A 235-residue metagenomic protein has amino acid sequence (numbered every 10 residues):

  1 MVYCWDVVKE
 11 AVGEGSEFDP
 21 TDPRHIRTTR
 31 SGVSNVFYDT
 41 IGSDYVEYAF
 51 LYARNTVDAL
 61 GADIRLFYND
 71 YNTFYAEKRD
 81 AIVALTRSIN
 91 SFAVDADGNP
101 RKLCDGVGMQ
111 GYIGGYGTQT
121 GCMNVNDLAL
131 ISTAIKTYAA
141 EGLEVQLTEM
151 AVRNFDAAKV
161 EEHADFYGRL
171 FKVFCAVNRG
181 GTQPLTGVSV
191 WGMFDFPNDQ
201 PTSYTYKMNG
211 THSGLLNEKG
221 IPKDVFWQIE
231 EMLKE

Functional and structural regions predicted by a protein language model:
M1-C4, G106, G187: Residues at the N-termini of beta-strands
D6, A11-T40, Y52, M123-Q146 (+1 more regions): Aromatic-rich peripheral "rim/lid" segments of glycoside hydrolase catalytic domains that contact and position glycan
Y38-N69, F74-A158, G168-L185: Glycoside hydrolase catalytic-domain groove-lining segments
